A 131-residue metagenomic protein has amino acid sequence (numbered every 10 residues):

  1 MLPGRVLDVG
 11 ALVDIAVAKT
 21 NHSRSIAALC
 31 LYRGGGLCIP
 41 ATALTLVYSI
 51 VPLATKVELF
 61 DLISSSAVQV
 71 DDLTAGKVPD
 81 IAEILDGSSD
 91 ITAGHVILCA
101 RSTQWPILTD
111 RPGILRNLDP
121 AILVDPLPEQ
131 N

Functional and structural regions predicted by a protein language model:
M1-C38, I50-D61, Q130-N131: Short, well-structured N-terminal submotif of metal-dependent ribonuclease cores
A11, A43, K77, H95-V96 (+1 more regions): Alpha-helix capping/helix-boundary segments
G34, A67, R101-Q104: Residue-level detector of structured alpha->beta connecting loops
I39, G76-V78, C99, Q104: A generic "structured core" feature
S64-G87, P112: Acidic catalytic patch
S88-G94: Short, repeating "repeat-unit edge" segments in beta-repeat architectures
I97, R101-N131: Acidic, PIN/NYN-like endoribonuclease modules and their adjacent C-terminal/linker elements
